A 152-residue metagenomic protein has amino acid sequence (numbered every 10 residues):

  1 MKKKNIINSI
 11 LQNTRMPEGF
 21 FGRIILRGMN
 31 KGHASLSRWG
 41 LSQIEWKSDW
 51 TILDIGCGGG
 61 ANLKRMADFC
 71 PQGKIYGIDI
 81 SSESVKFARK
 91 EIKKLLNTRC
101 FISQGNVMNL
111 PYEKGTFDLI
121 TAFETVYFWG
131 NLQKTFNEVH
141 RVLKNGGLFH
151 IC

Functional and structural regions predicted by a protein language model:
K31-W50, R65: Conserved alpha-helix/loop element of class I SAM-dependent methyltransferases that forms part of the SAM/SAH-binding
G59-C70: Conserved SAM-binding loop of SAM-dependent methyltransferases across substrates and taxa, primarily the Class I
S81-E83: Conserved SAM/SAH-binding beta-strand->alpha-helix loop
A88-R89: Conserved SAM-binding loop
L96-M108: Conserved SAM-binding strand-loop segment of SAM-dependent methyltransferases
M108-I120: A short acidic, Gly/Pro-enriched loop at the edge of an enzyme's catalytic core that lines a small-molecule cofactor
Q133-N145: A short glycine-rich, Lys/Arg-flanked "PGG" loop and its adjoining helix->strand segment in the class I
G146-C152: Conserved beta-strand signature within the Rossmann-like core of class I S-adenosyl-L-methionine
